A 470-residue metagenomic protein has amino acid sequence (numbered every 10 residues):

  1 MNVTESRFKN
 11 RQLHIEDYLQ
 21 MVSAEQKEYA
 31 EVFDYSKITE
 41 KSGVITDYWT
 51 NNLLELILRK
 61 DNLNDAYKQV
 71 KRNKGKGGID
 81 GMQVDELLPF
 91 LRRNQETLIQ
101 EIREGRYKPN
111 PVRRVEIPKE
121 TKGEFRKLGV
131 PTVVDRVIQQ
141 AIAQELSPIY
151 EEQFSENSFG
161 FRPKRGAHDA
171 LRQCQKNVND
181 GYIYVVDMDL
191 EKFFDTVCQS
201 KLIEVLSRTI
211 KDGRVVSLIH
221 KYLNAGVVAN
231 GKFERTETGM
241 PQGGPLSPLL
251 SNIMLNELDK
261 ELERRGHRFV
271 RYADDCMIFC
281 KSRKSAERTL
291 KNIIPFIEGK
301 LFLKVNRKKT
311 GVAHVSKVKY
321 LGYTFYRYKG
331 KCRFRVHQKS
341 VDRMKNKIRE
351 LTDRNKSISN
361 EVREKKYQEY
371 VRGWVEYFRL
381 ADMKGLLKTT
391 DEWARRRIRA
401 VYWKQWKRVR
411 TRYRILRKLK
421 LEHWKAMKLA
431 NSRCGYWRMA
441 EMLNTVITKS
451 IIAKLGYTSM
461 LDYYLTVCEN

Functional and structural regions predicted by a protein language model:
M1-R92: Non-catalytic, polymerase-adjacent accessory regions of viral genome-replication enzymes
V22-S23, R379-S432: Conserved nucleotidyltransferase catalytic core and NTase-mimicking acidic/glycine-rich helix/loop elements in nucleic
L58-L63, P111-R113, K119, E361-F378: Core structural elements
G77, G81-K119: Phosphate/adenylate-binding "loop-and-lid" substructures adjacent to NTP/NAD/dNTP-binding pockets in NTP-dependent
E101-E116, E124, Q153-K317: Conserved polymerase palm-domain catalytic core
K127, R235-T238, R349-R363, W374-L386 (+2 more regions): Short, solvent-exposed helix-loop connector elements
N224, K300-K365, Y370-R372: A conserved non-catalytic segment of reverse transcriptases and RNA-directed RNA polymerases corresponding to the late
W406-N470: Extended C-terminal regions of large enzymes
